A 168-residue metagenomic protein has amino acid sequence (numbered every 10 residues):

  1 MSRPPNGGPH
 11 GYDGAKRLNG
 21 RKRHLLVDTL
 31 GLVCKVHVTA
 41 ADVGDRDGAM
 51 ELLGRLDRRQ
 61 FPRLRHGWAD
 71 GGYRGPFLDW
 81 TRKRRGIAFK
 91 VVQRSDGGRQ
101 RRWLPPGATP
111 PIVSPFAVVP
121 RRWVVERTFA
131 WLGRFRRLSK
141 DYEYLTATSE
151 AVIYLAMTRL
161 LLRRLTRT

Functional and structural regions predicted by a protein language model:
M1-V27: Active-site-proximal, Lys/Arg-enriched surface segment that forms a nucleic-acid-binding/basic interface patch
L18-R21, V27-L30, F61-L64, R82-R84: Short gly/pro-enriched beta-turn/loop segments at secondary-structure junctions
L25-L26, G31, A49, G67-D70 (+3 more regions): Mobile genetic element proteins and their domesticated derivatives, centered on retroelements and DNA transposons
V27-T29, H37-A40, Q93, M157: Short, structured patches in soluble enzyme cores that scaffold and shape functional sites
H37-R59: Active-site beta-loop-alpha junctions of metal-dependent nucleic acid enzymes, especially the RNase H-like/DDE
D42, R58-T148: Helix-centered, glycine/charged polyanion-binding patches within enzymatic domains that contact phosphate-containing
S149-T168: C-terminal domain-tail junction helix/linker
